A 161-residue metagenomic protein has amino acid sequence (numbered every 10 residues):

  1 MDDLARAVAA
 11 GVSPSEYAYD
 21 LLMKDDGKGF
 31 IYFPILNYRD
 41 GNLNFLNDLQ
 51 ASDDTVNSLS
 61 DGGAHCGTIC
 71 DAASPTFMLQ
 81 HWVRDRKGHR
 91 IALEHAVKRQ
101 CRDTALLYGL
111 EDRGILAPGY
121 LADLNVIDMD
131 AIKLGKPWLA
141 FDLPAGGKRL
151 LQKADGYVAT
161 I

Functional and structural regions predicted by a protein language model:
M1-K24, N42-K133: His/Asp/Glu-enriched, well-ordered alpha-helical/loop segment that forms or immediately abuts the divalent-metal
L21-F33: Short, basic, glycine/proline-bearing loop/turn elements
G27-G29, C70-D71, L139-A140: Short secondary-structure transition/capping segments
F33-I35, L134-R149: Short, surface-exposed loop/helix-turn segments at secondary-structure junctions that function as lids/hinges flanking
L36-N42: A general structural motif
C70, R149-Q152: Short Gly/Pro-enriched turn/cap motifs at secondary-structure boundaries
G109, K153-G156: Short, small/polar residue-rich loop motifs at catalytic or cofactor-binding pockets
V158-I161: Active-site and channel-lining beta-strand-loop segments that bind or position nucleotide-derived/phosphorylated
